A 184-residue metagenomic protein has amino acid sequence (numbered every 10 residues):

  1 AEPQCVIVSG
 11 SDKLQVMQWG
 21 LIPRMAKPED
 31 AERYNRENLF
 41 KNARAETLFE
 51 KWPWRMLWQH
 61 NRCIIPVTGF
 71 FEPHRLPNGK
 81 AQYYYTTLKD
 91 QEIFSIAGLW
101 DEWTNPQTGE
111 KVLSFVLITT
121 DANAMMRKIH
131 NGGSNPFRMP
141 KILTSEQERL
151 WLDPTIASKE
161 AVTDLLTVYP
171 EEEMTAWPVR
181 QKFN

Functional and structural regions predicted by a protein language model:
A1-E2, W58-H60, P66, K80 (+4 more regions): Short, well-ordered loop/turn elements at secondary-structure boundaries
A1-R62, A97, E110, F115: Short, His- and charge-rich active-site/binding loops that engage polyanionic ligands
I7, I65, I96, R138 (+1 more regions): Terminal peptide-recognition signature
V16-L21, N78-L88: Short Gly/aromatic-enriched secondary-structure transition segments
P23, T87-A122: A motif-centric signal for short, conserved binding hotspots located in accessible loops or intrinsically disordered
K51-P77, E146: Conserved SET/PR-domain catalytic core that frames the SAM/AdoMet-binding pocket
H74-Y85, S95-L99, P106-E110, M126-N131 (+1 more regions): A short secondary-structure junction signal
A122-N184: C-terminal accessory segment of soluble enzyme catalytic cores
